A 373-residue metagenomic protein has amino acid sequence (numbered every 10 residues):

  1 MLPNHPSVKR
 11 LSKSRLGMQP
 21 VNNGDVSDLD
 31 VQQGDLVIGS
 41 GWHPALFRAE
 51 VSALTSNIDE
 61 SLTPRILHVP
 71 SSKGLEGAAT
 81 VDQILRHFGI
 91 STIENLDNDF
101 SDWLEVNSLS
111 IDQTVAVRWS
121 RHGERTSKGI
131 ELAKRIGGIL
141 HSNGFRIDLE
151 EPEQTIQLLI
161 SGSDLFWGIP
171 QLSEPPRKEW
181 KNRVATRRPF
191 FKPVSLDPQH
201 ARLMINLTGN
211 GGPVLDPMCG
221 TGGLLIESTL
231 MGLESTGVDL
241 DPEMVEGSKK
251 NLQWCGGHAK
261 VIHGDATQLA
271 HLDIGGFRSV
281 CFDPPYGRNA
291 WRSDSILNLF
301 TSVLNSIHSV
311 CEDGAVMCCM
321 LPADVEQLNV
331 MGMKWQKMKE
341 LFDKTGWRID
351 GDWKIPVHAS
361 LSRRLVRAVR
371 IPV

Functional and structural regions predicted by a protein language model:
H5-I84, H122-L132, S142, E153-V373: Class I S-adenosyl-L-methionine-dependent methyltransferase catalytic core
R65-S110: Conserved AdoMet
N95, R146-P152: Short glycine-rich, low-complexity/disordered patches
E105-S110, I147-L149, L159: Short, charge-rich binding segments
L109-T114, A315: Short amphipathic alpha-helical segments with coiled-coil-like heptad repeat character
V115-V117, V214: Conserved hydrophobic helix-helix packing surfaces used for dimerization/oligomerization
